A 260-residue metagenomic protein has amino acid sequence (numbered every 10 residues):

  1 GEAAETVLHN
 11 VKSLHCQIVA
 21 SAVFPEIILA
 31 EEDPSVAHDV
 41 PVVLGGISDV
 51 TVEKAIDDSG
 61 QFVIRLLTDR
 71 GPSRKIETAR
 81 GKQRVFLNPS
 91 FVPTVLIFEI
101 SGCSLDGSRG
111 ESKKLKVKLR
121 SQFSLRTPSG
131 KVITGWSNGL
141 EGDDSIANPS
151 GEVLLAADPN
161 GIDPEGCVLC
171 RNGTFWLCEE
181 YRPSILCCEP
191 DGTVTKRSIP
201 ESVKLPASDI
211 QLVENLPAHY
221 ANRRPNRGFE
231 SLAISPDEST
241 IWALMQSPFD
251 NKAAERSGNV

Functional and structural regions predicted by a protein language model:
G1-V260: Sequence/structural signature of beta-propeller domains
